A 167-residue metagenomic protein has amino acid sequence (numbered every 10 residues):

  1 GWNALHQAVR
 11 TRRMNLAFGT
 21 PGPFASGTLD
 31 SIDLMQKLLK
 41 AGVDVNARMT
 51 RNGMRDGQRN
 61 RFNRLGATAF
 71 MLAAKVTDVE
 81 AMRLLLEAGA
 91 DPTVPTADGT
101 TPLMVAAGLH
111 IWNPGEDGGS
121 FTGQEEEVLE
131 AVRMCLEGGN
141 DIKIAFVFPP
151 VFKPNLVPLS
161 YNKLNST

Functional and structural regions predicted by a protein language model:
L16, L34, E80-A81, P114 (+1 more regions): Conserved ankyrin/ankyrin-like repeat signature
Q36-D44, R83-D91, R133-I142: Ankyrin repeat domain, specifically the short helix-to-loop turn at the C-terminus of the second helix of each repeat
A47-M49, P92-P95, I144-A145: Ankyrin repeat boundary signal
